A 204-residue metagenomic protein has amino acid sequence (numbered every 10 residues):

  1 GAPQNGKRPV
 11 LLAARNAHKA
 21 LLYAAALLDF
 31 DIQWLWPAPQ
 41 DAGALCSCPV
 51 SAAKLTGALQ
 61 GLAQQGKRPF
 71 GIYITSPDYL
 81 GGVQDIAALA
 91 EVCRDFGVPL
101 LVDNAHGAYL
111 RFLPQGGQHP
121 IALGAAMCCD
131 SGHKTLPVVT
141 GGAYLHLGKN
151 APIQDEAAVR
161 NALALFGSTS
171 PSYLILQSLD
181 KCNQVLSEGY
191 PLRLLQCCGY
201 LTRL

Functional and structural regions predicted by a protein language model:
G1-L204: Conserved PLP-enzyme active-site core in the AAT-like
